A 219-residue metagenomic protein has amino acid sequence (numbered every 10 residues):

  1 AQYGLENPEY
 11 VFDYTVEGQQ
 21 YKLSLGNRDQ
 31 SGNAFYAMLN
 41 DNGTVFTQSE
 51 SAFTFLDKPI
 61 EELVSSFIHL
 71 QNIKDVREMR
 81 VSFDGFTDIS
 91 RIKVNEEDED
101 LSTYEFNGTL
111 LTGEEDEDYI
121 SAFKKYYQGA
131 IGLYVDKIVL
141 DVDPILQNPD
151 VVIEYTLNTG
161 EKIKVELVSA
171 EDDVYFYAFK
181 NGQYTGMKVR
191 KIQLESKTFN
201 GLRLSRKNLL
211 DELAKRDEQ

Functional and structural regions predicted by a protein language model:
A1-Q219: Secondary-structure "cap/kink" motif recognition
